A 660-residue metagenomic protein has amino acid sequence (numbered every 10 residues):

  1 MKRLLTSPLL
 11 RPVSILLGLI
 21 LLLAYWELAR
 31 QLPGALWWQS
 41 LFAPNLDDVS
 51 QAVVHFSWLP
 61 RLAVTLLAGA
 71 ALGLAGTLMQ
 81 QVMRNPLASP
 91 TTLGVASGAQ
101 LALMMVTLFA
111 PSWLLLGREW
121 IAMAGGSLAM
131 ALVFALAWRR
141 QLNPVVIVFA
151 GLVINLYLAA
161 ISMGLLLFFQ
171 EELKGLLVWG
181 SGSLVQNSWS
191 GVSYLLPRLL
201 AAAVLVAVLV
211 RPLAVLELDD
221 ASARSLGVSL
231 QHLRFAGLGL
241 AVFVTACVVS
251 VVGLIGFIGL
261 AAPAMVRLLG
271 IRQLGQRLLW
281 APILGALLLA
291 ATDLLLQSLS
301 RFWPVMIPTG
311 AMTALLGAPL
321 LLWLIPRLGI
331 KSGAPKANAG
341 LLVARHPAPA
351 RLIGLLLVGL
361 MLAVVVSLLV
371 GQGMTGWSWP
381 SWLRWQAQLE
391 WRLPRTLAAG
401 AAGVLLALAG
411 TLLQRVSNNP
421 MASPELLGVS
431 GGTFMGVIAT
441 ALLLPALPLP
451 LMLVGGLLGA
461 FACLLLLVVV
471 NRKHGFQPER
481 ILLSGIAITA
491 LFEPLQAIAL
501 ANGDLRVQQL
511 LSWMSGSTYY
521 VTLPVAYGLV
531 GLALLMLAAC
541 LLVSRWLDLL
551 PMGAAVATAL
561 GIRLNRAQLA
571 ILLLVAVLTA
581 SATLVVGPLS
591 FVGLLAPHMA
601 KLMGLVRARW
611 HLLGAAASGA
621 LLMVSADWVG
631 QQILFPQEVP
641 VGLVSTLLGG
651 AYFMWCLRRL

Functional and structural regions predicted by a protein language model:
K2-L660: Alpha-helical transmembrane segments in inner-membrane proteins
